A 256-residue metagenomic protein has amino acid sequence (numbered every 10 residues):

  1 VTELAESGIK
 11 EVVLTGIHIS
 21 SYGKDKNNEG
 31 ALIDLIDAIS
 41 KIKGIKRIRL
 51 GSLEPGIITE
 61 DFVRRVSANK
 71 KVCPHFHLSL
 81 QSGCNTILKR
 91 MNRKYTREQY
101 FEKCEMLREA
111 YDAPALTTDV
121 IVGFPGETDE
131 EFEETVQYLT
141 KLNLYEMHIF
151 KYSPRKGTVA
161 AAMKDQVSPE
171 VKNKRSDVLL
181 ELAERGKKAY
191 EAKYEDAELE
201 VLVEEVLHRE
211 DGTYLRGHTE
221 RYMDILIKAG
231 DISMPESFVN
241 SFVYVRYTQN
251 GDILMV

Functional and structural regions predicted by a protein language model:
V1-Y22, V66, F76, E98-E109 (+5 more regions): Proteins enriched for Cys/Gly/acidic motifs involved in redox and nucleic-acid/cofactor modification
E6-D129, T140: Conserved SAM/AdoMet-binding glycine-rich loop
Y22-S40, G44, M91, P154-R185: Radical SAM enzyme [4Fe-4S]-AdoMet core and its adjacent flexible, acidic and glycine-rich loops/tails across
K46-G51, P74, P114, Y145-H148 (+4 more regions): Structural beta-strand/beta-sheet cores of well-ordered domains, especially the beta-sheet scaffolds that support
F62-V63, T135, A229: Short beta-alpha junctions and helix-cap segments that line functional grooves
P74-F76, L88-K89, Y100, E109-T118 (+7 more regions): Extended hydrophobic-aromatic, low-complexity segments
L78, D119, L139, M147 (+3 more regions): Hydrophobic, well-ordered secondary-structure elements that form the walls of internal hydrophobic environments
A162-V256: Terminal RNA-binding accessory module
